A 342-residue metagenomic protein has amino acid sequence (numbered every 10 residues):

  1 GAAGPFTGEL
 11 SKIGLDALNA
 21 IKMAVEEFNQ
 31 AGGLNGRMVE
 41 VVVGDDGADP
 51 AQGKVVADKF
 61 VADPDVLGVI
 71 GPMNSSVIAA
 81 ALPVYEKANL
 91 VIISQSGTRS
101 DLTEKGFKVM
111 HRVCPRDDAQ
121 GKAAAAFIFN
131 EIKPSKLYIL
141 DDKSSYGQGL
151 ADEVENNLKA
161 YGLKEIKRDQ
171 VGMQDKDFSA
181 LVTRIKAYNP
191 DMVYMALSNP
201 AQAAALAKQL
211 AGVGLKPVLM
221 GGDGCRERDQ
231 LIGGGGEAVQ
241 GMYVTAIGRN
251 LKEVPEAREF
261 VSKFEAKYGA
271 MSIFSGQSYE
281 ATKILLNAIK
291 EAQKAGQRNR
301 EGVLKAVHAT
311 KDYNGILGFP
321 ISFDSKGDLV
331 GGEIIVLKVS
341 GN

Functional and structural regions predicted by a protein language model:
G1-N342: Extracytosolic ligand-binding ectodomains
